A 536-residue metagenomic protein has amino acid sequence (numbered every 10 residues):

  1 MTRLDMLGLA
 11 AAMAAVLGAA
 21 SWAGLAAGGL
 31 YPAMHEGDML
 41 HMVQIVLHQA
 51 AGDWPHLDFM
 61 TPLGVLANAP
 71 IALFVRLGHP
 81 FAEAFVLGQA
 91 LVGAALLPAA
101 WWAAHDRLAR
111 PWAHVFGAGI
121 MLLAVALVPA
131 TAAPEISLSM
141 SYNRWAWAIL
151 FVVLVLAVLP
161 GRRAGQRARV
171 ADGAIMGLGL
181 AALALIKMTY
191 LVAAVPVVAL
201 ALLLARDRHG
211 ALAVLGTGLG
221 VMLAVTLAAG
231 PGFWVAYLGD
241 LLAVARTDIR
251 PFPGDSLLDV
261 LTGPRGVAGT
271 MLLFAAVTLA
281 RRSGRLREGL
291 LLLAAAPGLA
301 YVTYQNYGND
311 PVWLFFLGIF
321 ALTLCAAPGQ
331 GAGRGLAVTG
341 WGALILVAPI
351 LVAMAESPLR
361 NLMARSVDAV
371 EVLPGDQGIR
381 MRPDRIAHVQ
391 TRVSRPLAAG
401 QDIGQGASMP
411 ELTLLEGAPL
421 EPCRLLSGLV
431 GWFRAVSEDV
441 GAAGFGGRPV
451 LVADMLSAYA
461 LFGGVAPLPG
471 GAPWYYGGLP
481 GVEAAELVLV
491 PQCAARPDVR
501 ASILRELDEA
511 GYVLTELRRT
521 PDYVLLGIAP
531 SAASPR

Functional and structural regions predicted by a protein language model:
M1-A23, W112-V115: Start-transfer (signal-anchor) and selected internal transmembrane alpha helices of multi-pass inner/ER membrane
A20-H41, L47-A51, P55-L66, P80-L87 (+4 more regions): Transmembrane catalytic cores of multi-pass membrane glycosyltransferases and polysaccharide-assembly enzymes
L87-V115, L123-A124: Transmembrane-helix motifs of polytopic, lipid-linked glycan transferases
L122-V158, D259-V267: Membrane-interface micro-motifs in multi-pass membrane enzymes
A146-I149, Y304-V372: Hydrophobic/aromatic-rich transmembrane helices and adjacent perimembrane loops
L156-A181, G210-G216, R287-A295: Short hydrophobic alpha-helices at membrane interfaces in multi-pass membrane enzymes
R169-M188, A194-A199, G220-L223, A295-Q305: Membrane-interface alpha helices of multi-pass inner-membrane proteins
V352-A532: Extracytoplasmic
